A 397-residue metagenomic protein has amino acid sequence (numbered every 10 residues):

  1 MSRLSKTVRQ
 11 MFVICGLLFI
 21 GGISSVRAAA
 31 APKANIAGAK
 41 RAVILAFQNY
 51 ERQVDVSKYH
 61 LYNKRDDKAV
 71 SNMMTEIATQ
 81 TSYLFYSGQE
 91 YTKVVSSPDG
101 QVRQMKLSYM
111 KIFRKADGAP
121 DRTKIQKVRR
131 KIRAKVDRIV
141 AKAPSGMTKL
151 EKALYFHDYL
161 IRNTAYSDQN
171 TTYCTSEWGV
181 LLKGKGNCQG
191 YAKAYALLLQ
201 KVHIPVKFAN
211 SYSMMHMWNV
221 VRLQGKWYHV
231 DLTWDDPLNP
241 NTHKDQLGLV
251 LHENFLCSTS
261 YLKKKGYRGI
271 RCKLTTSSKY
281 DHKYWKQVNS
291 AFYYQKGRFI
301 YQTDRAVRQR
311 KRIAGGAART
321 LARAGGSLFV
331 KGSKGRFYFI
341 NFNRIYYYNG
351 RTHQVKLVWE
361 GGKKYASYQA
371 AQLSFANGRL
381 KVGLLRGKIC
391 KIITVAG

Functional and structural regions predicted by a protein language model:
R3-A28: Sec-dependent N-terminal signal peptides of Gram-positive bacterial secreted proteins and lipoproteins
A28-M147, K263-G397: N-terminal accessory/pre-domain segments preceding catalytic cores
A42-F47, K183-G186, N210: Alpha-helix capping and helix-loop boundary segments enriched in small/acidic/polar residues
D121-V180: Secondary-structure boundary elements
E177-G190: A short, highly charged nucleic-acid-interacting micro-segment common to nuclease and nuclease-linked defense proteins
G179, L197, K207, W218-V220 (+5 more regions): Ordered hydrophobic segments in well-structured contexts
G190-L256: Hydrophobic/aromatic-rich core segments of domains that either
K226-F292: Short histidine
